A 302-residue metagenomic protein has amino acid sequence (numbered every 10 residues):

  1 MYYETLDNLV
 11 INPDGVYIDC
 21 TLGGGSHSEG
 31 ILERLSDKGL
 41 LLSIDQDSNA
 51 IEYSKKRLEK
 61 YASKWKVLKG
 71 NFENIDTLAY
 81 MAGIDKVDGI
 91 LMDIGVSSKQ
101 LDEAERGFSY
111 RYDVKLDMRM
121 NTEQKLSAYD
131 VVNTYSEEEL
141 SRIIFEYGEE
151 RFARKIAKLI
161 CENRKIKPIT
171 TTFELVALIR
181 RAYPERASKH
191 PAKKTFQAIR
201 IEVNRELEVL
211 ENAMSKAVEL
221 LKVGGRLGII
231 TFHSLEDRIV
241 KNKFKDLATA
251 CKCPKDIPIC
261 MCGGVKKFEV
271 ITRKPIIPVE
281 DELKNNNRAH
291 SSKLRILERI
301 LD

Functional and structural regions predicted by a protein language model:
M1-D302: S-adenosyl-L-methionine-dependent methyltransferase catalytic core, i.e., the SAM/SAH-binding region
